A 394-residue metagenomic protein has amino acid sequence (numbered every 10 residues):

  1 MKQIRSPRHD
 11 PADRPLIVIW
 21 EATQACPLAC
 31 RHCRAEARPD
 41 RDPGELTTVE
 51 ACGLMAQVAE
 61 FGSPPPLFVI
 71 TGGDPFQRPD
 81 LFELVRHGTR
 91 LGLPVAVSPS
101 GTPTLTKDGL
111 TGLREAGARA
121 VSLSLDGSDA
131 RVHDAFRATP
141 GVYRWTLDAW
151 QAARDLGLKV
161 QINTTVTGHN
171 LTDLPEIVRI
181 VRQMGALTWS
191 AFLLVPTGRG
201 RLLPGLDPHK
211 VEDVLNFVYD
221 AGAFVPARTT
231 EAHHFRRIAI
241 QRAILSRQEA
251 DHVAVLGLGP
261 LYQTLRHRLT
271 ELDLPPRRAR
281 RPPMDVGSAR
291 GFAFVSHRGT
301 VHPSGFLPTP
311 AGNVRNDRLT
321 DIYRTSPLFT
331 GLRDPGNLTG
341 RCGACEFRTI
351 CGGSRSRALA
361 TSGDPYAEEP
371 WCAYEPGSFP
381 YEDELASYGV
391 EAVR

Functional and structural regions predicted by a protein language model:
M1-A116, A120: Conserved alpha-helical substructure of the radical SAM core
H9-D13, P276, P283, T300-V301 (+1 more regions): Flexible mid-to-C-terminal extensions adjoining Fe-S/redox cofactors in radical SAM and related proteins
R38, G73, D126, L194 (+3 more regions): Flexible loop residues that form catalytic and substrate-binding hotspots at small-molecule/glycan-binding clefts
R41-D42, P94, E115-A116, S124-D126 (+2 more regions): Radical SAM enzyme [4Fe-4S]-AdoMet core and its adjacent flexible, acidic and glycine-rich loops/tails across
T48, R78, T104-K107, A130 (+3 more regions): Structural motif corresponding to alpha-helix initiation and N-cap regions
V69, S122, S190, R228-E231 (+2 more regions): Residues embedded in well-ordered beta-strands within globular domains across many folds
V286-R290: Short, small/polar residue-rich loop motifs at catalytic or cofactor-binding pockets
